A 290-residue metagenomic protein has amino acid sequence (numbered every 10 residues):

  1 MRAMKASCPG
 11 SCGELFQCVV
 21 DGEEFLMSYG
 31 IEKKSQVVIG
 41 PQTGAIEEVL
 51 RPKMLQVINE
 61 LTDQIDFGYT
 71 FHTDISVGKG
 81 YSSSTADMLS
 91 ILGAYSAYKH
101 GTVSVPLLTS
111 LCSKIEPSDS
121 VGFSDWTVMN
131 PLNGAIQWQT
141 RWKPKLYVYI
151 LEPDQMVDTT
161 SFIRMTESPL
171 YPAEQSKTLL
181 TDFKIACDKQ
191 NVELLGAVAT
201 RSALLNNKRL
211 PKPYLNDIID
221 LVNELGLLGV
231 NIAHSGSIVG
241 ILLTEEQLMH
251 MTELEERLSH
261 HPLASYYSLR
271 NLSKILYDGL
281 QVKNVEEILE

Functional and structural regions predicted by a protein language model:
M1-K79, D278, E290: ATP-binding N-lobe of GHMP and related small-molecule kinases
P9, S28-G30, F123, I150-D154 (+1 more regions): Short beta-strand segments
C12-C18, S35-G40, V121, W126-M129 (+3 more regions): Short beta-strand scaffold segments in enzyme catalytic cores
Q36-V38, L227-A233: Short, flexible, solvent-exposed loop/turn segments with mixed acidic/basic and small polar residues
K79-V105, V121: DPxDG-like acidic metal-binding loop motif
V103-L228, T244-E290: ATP-dependent small-molecule kinase catalytic core of the GHMP/sugar-kinase superfamily and closely related
N216, A233-G240: Small/polar glycine-rich anion-binding or flexible loop at a beta-alpha turn
